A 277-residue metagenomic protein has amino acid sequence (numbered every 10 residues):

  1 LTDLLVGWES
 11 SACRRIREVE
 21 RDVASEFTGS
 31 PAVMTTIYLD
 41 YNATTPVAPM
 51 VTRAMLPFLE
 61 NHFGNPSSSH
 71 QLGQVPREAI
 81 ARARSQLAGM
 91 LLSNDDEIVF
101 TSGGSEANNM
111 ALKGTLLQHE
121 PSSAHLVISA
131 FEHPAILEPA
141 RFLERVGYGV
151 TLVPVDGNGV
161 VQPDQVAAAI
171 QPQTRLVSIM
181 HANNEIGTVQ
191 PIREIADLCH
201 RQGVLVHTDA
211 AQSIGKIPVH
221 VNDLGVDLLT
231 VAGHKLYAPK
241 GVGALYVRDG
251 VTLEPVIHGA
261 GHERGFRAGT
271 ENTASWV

Functional and structural regions predicted by a protein language model:
L1-L4: Short hydrophobic targeting helices and cationic amphipathic motifs that mediate membrane/organellar targeting
E18, D22-V277: Pyridoxal 5′-phosphate
